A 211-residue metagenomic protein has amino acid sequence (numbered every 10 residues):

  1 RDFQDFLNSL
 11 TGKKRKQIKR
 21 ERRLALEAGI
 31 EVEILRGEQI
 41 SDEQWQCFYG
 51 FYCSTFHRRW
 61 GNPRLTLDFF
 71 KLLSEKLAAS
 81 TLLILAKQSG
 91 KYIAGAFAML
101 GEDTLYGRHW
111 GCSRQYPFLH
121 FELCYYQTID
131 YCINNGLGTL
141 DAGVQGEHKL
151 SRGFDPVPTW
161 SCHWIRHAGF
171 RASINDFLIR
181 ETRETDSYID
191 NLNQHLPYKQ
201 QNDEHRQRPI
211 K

Functional and structural regions predicted by a protein language model:
R1-F118, H163-W164, I179, L196-K211: A conserved beta-strand-loop-helix scaffold within acyl/acetyltransferase catalytic domains
K16-R20, F70-L72, K91, Y126-T128 (+3 more regions): Residue-level detector of functional hotspots within protein domains
E21-R23, L35, W60-P63, Y125-Y126 (+4 more regions): Short, surface-exposed, polar/charged, turn-prone segments marking secondary-structure boundaries
E102-A168, N175: Acyl-donor binding region in acyl/amide transferases
A142-K211: Conserved catalytic-core subdomain
